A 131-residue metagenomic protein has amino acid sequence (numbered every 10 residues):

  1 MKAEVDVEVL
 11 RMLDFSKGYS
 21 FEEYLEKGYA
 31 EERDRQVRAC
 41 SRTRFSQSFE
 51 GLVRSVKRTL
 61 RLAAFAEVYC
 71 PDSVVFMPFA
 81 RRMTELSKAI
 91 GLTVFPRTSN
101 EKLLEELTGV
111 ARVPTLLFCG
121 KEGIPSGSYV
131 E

Functional and structural regions predicted by a protein language model:
M1-R61, V75, R82-A89, K102-R112 (+1 more regions): Non-globular targeting/processing and membrane-anchoring segments
R61-E67: Short glycine-rich or small-residue beta-strand-to-loop segments that form or flank ligand, phosphate, metal/Fe-S
V68-V75: Conserved redox-active cysteine motifs that mediate thiol-disulfide chemistry, especially di-cysteine Cys-X(1-2)-Cys
G91-T93: Conserved beta-strand segments of alpha/beta enzyme cores
P96-E101: Short beta-alpha junction loops
R112-G120: Terminal interaction module
